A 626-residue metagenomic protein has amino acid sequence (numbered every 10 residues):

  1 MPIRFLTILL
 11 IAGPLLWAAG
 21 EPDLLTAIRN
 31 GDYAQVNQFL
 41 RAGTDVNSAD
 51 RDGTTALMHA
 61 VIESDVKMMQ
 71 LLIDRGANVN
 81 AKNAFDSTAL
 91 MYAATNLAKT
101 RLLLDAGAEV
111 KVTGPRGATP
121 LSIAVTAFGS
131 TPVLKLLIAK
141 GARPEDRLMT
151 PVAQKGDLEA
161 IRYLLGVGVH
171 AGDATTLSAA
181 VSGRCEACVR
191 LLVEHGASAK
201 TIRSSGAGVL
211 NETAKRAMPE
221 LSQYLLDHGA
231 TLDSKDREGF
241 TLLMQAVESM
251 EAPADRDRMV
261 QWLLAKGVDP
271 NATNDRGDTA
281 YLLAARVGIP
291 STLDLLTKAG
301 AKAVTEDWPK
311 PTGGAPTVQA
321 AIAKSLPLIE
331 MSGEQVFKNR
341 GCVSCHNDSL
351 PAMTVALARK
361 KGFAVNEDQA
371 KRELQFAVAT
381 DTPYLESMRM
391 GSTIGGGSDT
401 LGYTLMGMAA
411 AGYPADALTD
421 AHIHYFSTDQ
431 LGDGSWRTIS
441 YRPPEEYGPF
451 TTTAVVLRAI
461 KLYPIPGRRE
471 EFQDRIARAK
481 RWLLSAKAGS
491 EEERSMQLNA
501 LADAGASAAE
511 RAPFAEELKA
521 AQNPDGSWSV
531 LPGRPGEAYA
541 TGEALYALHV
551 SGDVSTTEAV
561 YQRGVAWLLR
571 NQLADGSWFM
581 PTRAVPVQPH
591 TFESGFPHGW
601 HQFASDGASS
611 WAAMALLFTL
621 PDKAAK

Functional and structural regions predicted by a protein language model:
F5-P14: Bacterial N-terminal signal peptides
G20-Q38: Short N-terminal segments immediately surrounding and downstream of signal-peptide cleavage
G20-T26, A49-A56, K82-T88, T113-I123 (+5 more regions): Ankyrin-repeat boundary/"N-cap" motif
T26-G31, H59-D65, Y92-L97, I123-S130 (+5 more regions): Ankyrin repeat A-helix N-terminal signature
D32-L40, D65-I73, N96-D105, G129-A139 (+5 more regions): Ankyrin repeat structural motif
Y33, F39-R75, G341-A364: N-terminal, post-signal-peptide region of Sec/Tat-exported proteins
G43-N47, G76-N80, G107-K111, G141-R143 (+5 more regions): The conserved C-terminal loop/turn that links adjacent ankyrin repeats
N80-A81, K111, R116, T150 (+4 more regions): Preference for long, amphipathic alpha-helical scaffolds in soluble/luminal domains and all-alpha bundles
